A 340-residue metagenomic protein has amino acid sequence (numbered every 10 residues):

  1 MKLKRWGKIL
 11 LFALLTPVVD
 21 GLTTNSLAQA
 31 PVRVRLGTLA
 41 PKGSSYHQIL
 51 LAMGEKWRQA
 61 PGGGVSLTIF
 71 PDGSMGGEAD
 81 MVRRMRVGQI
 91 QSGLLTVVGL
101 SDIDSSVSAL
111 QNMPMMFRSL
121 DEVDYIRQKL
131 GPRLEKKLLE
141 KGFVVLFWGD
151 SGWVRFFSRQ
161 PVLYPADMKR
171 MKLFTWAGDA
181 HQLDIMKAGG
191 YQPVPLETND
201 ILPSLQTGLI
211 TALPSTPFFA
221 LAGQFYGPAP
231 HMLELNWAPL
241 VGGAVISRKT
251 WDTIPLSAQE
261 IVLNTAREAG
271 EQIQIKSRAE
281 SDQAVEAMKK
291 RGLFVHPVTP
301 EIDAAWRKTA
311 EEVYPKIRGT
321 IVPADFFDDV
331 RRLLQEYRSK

Functional and structural regions predicted by a protein language model:
M1-R5: N-terminal secretory signal peptides that target proteins for export/translocation
I9-G21: Bacterial N-terminal signal peptides
P17, K129-R133, H181: Transmembrane alpha-helix boundary/anchor motif
L22-A28: Sec/Tat signal peptide C-region and signal peptidase I cleavage site
A28-D121, L138-K340: N-terminal secretory/targeting leader peptides
R118-E135: A gly/proline- and charged-residue-enriched helix-loop-helix capping module
